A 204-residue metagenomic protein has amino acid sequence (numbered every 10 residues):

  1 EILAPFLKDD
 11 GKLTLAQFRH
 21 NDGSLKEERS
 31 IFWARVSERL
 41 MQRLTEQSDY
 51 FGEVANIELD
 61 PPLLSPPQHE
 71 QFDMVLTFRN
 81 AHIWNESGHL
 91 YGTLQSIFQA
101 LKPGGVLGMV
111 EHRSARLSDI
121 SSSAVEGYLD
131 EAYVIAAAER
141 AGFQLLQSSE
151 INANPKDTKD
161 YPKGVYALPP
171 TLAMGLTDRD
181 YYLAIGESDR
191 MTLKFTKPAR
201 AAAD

Functional and structural regions predicted by a protein language model:
A4-K8, L90-P103: A short glycine-rich, Lys/Arg-flanked "PGG" loop and its adjoining helix->strand segment in the class I
L13-A16, G104-H112: Conserved beta-strand signature within the Rossmann-like core of class I S-adenosyl-L-methionine
E28-L64: S-adenosyl-L-methionine
M41, G127-S148: Short alpha-helix
S65-V75: A short acidic, Gly/Pro-enriched loop at the edge of an enzyme's catalytic core that lines a small-molecule cofactor
M74-N80, E86: A short beta-strand submotif of the Rossmann-like class I SAM-dependent methyltransferase core that lines
G108-A124: Short, glycine-/aromatic-enriched active-site segment of Class I SAM-dependent methyltransferases
T158-D204: Core SAM-dependent methyltransferase catalytic element
